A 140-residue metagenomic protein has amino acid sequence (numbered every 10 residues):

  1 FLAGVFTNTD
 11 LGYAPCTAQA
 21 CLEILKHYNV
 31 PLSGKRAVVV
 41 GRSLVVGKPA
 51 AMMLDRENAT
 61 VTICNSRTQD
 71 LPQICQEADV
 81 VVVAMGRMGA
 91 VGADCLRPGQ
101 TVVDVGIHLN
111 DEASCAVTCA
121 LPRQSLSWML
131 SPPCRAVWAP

Functional and structural regions predicted by a protein language model:
F1-A14: Phosphate/diphosphate ligand-binding glycine-rich loop within oxidoreductases
F1-L2, S66, G86-R87, I107-H108: Short, ordered loop/turn segments at secondary-structure junctions
L2-A3, P98, D104-P140: Rossmann-fold NAD(P)-binding glycine/threonine-rich loop
L11-T101, A116, P122: Glycine-rich phosphate/diphosphate-binding loop of Rossmann-like nucleotide-binding domains
